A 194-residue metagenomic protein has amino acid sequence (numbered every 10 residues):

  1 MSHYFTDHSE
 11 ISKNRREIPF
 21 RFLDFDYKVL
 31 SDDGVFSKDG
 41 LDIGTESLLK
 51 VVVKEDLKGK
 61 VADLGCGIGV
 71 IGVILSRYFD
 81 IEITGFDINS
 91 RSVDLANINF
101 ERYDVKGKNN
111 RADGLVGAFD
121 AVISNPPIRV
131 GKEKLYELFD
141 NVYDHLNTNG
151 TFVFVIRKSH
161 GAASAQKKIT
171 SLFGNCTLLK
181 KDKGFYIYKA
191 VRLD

Functional and structural regions predicted by a protein language model:
M1-F22, G34: N-terminal auxiliary segments of SAM/dcSAM-dependent transferases
S31-L49: Conserved SAM-binding loop and adjacent beta-strand
G44-S124: Conserved SAM/SAH cofactor-binding pocket of Class I
D87-R91, K134, R157: Short beta->alpha hinge that forms the Motif I/post-I loop of the SAM-binding pocket
Y136-T148: A short glycine-rich, Lys/Arg-flanked "PGG" loop and its adjoining helix->strand segment in the class I
N149-R157: Conserved beta-strand signature within the Rossmann-like core of class I S-adenosyl-L-methionine
R157-G174: Conserved class I S-adenosyl-L-methionine
K181-D194: Core SAM-dependent methyltransferase catalytic element
